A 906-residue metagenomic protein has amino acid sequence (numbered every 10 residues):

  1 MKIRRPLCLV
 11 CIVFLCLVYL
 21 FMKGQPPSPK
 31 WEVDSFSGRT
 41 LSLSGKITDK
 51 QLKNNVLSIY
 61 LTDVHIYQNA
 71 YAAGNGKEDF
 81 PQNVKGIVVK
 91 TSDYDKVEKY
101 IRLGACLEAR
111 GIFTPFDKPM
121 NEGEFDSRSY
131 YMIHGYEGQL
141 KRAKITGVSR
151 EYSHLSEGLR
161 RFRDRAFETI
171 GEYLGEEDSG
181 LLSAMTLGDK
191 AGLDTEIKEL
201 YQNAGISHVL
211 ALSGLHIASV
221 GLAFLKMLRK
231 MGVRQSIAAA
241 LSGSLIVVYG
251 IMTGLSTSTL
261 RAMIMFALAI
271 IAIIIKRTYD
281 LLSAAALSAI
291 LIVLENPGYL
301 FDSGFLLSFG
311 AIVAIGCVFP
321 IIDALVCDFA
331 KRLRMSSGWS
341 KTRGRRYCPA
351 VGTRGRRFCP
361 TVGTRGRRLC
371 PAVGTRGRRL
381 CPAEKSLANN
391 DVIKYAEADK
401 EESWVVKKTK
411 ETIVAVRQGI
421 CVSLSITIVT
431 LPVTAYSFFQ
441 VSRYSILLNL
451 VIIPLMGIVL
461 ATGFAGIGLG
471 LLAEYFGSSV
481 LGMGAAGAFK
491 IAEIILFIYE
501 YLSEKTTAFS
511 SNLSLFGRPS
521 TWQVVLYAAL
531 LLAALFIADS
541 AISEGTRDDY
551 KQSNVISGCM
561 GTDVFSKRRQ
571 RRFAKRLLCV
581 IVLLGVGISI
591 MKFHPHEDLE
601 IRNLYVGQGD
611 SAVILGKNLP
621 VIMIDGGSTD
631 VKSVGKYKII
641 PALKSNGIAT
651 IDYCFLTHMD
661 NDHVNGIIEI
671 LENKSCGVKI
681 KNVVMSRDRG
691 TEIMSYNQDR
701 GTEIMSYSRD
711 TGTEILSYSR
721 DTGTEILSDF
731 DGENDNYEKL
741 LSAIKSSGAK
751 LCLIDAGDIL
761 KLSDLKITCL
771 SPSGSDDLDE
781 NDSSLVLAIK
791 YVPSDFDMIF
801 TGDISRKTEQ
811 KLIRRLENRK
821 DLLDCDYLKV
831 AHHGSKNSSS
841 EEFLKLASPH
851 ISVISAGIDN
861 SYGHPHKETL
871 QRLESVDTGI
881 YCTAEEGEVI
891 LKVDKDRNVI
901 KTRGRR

Functional and structural regions predicted by a protein language model:
K2-C8: N-terminal membrane topogenic signal
L9-F14, L140, T195-C348, G352-R357 (+8 more regions): Hydrophobic alpha-helical transmembrane segments in multi-pass membrane proteins
L15-H208, Y637-P641, E738-D755, I759 (+3 more regions): Membrane-interface helix/helix-cap signal primarily in integral membrane proteins
K50-Q51, G304, V606: Feature for secretory/organellar precursors and membrane-associated catalytic proteins
A72-N75, K96-I112, Y130-Y131, Y136 (+2 more regions): Non-globular, low-confidence helical/coil segments that flank catalytic cores
I133-M265, I270, I428, E692 (+4 more regions): Aromatic-rich juxtamembrane segments at the membrane interface
L155-L174, L181, D189, I197 (+16 more regions): Hydrophobic alpha-helical segments of integral membrane proteins, encompassing both true transmembrane helices
